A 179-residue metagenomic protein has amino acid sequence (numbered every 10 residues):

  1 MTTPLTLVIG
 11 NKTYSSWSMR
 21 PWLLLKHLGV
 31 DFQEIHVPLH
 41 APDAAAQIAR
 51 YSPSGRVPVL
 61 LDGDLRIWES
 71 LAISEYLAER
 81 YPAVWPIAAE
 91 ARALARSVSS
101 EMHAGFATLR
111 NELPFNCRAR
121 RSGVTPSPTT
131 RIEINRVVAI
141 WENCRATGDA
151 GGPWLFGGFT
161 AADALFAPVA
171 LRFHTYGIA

Functional and structural regions predicted by a protein language model:
M1-S127: GST-like domain detector, emphasizing the conserved glutathione-binding G-site in the N-terminal thioredoxin-like
F106-A179: GST-like fold's C-terminal all-alpha helical module
